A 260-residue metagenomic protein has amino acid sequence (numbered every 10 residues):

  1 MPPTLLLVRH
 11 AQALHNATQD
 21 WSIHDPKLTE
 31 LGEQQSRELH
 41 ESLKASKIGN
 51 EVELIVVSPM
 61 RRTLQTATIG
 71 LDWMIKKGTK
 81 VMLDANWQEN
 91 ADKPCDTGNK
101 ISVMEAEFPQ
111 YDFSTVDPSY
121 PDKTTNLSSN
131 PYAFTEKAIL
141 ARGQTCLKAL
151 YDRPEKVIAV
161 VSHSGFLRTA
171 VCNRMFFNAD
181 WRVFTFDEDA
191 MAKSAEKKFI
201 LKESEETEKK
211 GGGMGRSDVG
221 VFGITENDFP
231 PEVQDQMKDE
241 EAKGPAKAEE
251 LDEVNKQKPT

Functional and structural regions predicted by a protein language model:
M1-T4, S46, A91-Q110, R168-T260: Acidic, low-complexity terminal tails and accessory targeting/binding regions of phosphate-metabolizing enzymes
P2-T79, E105: Active-site-proximal alpha-helix that buttresses catalytic centers in soluble enzyme cores
L5, E53, K156-S162: Generic beta-sheet signal
S46-N50, L150-K156: Glycine-rich phosphate-binding loop signature in dinucleotide/nucleotide-binding domains
V57-S58, A141, V161-S162: Short beta-strand scaffold positions
P59, K77-T97, D117-P121: A short, structured active-site edge motif that brings together acidic residues
D112-T135: Short glycine/proline- and acidic residue-enriched helix-loop micro-motifs that form flexible lids or anion-recognition
I139-R153: A short, acidic, amphipathic alpha-helical segment used as a generic capping/interface helix at domain edges
